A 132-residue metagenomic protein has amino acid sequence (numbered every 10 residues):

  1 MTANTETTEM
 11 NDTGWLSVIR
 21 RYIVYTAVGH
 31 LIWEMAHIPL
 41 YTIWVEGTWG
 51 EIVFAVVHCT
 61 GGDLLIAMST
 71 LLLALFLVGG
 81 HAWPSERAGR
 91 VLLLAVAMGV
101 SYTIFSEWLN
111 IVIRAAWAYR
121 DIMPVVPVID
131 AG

Functional and structural regions predicted by a protein language model:
T2-G132: Aromatic-rich, lipid-facing transmembrane alpha helices and their immediate juxtamembrane interface loops in integral
